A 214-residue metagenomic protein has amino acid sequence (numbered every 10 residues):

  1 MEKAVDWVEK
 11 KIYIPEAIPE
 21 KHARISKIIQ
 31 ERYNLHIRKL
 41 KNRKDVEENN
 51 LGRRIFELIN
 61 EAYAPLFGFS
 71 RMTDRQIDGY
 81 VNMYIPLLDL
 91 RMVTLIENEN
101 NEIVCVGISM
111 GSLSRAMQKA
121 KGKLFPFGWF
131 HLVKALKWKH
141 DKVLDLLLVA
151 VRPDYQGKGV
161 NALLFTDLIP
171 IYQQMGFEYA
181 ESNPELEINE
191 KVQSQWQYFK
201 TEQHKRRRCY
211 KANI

Functional and structural regions predicted by a protein language model:
M1-A4, Q195-R206: Conserved acetyl-CoA-binding loop of GNAT-fold acetyltransferases
M1-K41, Y210-I214: Acyl-donor-binding surface of acyltransferase catalytic domains
E9-K11, L95, I108, E181-S182: Short beta-strand segments
K11-Y13, V151-Q156, S182-V192: Conserved beta-strand-loop-alpha-helix junction that forms the acyl-donor binding cleft
K39-V151: A conserved beta-strand-loop-helix scaffold within acyl/acetyltransferase catalytic domains
V143, L147-V151, Q156-P170, Y198: Conserved acetyl-CoA-binding loop-helix of GNAT-fold acetyltransferases
V143-L144, Y172-L186: Conserved GNAT acetyl-CoA-binding A-motif
S182, R206-R208: Long, positively charged, glycine-interspersed low-complexity recognition regions
